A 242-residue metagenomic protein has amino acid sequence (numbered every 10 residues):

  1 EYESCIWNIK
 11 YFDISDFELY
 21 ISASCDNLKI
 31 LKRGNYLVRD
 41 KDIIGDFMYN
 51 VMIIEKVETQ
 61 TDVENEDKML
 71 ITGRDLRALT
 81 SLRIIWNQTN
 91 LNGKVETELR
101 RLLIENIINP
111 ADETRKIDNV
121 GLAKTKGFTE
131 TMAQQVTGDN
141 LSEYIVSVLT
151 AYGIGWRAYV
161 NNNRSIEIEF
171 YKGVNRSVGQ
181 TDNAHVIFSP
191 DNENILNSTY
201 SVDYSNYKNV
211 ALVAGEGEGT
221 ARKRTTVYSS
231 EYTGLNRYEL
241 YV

Functional and structural regions predicted by a protein language model:
E1-R33, I71-T80, R237-V242: Juxtamembrane "anchor/assembly" segments of surface/extracellular structural proteins
E3-I9, E55-V63, R157-Y159: Short amphipathic beta-strand and strand-loop transition segments with alternating hydrophobic
K10, F17-L19, G73, Q88-G121 (+2 more regions): Amphipathic, non-transmembrane alpha-helical segments in extracytoplasmic/periplasmic proteins
S15, N50, D67-M69, R164-I166 (+1 more regions): Envelope-exposed proteins and targeting segments
C25-A123: Surface-exposed cap/loop segments at beta↔alpha junctions
T129-M132: Membrane-embedded catalytic interface detector for glycan/lipid assembly enzymes
G153-H185: Extended amphipathic alpha-helical segments with heptad-repeat/coiled-coil character used for oligomerization, fusion
R176-V242: Acidic, small/polar-enriched beta strand-loop surface segments
